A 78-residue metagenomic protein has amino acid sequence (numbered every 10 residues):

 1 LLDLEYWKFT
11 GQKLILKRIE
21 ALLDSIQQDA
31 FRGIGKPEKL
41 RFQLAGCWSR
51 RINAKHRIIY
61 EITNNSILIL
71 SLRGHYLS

Functional and structural regions predicted by a protein language model:
L2, Y6-K17, A21, F31-I34 (+3 more regions): Enriched for short, Lys/Arg-rich terminal
Q27: Acidic-basic catalytic patches of nuclease active cores, encompassing PD-(D/E)XK and other metal-cofactor nuclease
